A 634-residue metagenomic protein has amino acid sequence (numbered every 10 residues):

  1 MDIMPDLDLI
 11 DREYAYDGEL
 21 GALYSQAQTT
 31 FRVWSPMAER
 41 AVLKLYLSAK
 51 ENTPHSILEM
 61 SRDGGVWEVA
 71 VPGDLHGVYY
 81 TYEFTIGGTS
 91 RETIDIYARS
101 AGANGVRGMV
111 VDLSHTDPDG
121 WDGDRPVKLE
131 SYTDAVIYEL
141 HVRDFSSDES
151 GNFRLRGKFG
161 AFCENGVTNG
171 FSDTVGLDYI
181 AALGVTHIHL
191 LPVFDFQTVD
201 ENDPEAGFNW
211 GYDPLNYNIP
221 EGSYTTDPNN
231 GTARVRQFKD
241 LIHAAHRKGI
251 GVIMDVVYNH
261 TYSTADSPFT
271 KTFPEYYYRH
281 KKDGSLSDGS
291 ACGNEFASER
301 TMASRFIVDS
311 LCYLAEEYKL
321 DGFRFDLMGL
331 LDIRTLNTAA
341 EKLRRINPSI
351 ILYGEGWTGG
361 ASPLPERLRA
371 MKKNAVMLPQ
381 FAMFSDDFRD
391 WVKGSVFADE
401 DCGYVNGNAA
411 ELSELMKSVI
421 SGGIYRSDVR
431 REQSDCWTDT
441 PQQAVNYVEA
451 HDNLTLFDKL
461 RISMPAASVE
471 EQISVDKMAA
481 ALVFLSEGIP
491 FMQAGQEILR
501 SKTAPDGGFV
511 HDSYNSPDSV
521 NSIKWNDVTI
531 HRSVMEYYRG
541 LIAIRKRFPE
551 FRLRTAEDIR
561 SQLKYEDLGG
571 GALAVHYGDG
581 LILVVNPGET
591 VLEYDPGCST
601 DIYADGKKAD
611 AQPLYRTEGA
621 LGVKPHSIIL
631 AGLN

Functional and structural regions predicted by a protein language model:
M1-Q26, S61-G166: The feature marks proteins involved in alpha-glucan
A27-F31: Structural beta-strand segments of beta-rich domains
V33, Y82, L140, I180 (+10 more regions): Conserved, mostly hydrophobic/aromatic
W34-R40, G588-T590, G597-C598: Short proline/glycine-enriched turn/loop motifs at strand-loop junctions of beta-rich domains
S35, H76-Y80, P613-N634: C-terminal beta-strand-rich structural cap/linker in extracellular carbohydrate-active enzymes
V111, A340-E341, R345-L499, T503-P505 (+6 more regions): Conserved alpha/beta catalytic core and glycan-binding cleft of carbohydrate-active enzymes
R143-Y318, L336-N347, I351, L415: Substrate-binding/active-site clefts of carbohydrate-active enzymes
G488, M492-P505, N521-L581, G588-T590: Glycan-recognition and catalytic regions of carbohydrate-active enzymes
